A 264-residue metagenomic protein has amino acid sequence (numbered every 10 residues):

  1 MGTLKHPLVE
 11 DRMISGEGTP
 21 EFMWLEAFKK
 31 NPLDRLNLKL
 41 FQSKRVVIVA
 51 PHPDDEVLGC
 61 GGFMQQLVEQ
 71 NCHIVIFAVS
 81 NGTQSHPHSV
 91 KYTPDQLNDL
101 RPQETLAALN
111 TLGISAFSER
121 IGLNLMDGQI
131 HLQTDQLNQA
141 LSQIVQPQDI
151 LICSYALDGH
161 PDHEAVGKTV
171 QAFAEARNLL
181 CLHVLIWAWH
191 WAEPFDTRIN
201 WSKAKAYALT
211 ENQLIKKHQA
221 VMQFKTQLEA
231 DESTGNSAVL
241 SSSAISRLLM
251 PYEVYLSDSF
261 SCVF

Functional and structural regions predicted by a protein language model:
G2-H183, H218-K225, A238-R247: Active-site beta-strand->loop->alpha-helix modules in alpha/beta enzyme cores, enriched in Gly/His/Asp(Glu)
M126-H131, W189-A192, Q213-I215: A short acidic, often aromatic-flanked loop/helix-cap motif at beta-alpha or helix-coil junctions that lines enzyme
L157, L209, A220, T226 (+2 more regions): Intrinsically disordered, low-complexity regions enriched in small/polar residues
A176-N200: Short, flexible loop segments at boundaries between secondary-structure elements
C181-L182, Y207, E253: A broad, low-specificity signal marking well-ordered, structured residues that form hydrophobic/aromatic
A192-S243: A conserved mid-domain beta-alpha-beta active-site/ligand-binding segment of alpha/beta enzyme cores
D231-F264: C-terminal and late-domain segments of enzyme folds
